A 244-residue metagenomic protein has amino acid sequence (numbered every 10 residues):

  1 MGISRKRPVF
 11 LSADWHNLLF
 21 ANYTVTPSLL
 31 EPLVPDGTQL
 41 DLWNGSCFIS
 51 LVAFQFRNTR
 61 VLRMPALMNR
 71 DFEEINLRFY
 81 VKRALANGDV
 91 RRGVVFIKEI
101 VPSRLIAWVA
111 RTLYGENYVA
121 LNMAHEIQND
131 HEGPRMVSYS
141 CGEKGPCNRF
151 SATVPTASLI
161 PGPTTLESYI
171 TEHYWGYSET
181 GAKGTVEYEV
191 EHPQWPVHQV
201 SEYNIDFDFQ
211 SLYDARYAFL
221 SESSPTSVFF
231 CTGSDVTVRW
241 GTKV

Functional and structural regions predicted by a protein language model:
M1-L62, Y213-V244: Hydrophobic, proline/glycine-rich low-complexity stretches
V9-F10, L30, F54-F56, A66-F79 (+4 more regions): Aromatic-enriched hydrophobic runs in primary sequence
A21-Y23, F79, E202: Short beta-strand element of the conserved SAM-dependent methyltransferase core
T26-S28, F54-T59, K82-A86, P102 (+4 more regions): Generic structural motif
L33-P35, F54-Q55, R63-L67, W108-T112 (+4 more regions): Surface-exposed beta-strand edges and their flanking turn/coil or helix-capping segments
N44, N87, R92, T180-K183: Feature targets compositionally biased, intrinsically disordered low-complexity regions with long contiguous runs
R60-K144: Aromatic- and glycine-enriched beta-alpha-beta binding-site module
E116-V244: Interaction-surface and assembly-scaffold signal
